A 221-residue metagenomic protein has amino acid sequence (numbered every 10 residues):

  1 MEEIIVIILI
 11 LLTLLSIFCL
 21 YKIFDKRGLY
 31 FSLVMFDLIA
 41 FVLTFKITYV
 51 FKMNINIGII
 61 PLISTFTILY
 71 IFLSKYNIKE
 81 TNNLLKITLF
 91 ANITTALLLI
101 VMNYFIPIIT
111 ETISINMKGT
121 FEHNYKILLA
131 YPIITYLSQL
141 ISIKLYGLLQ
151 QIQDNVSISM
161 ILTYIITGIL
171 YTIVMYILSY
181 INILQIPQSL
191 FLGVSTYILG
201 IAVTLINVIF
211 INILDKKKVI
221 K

Functional and structural regions predicted by a protein language model:
M1-E2, I17, Q151-K221: Alpha-helical transmembrane segments and their cytosolic interface
M1-S74, K79: Hydrophobic transmembrane alpha-helices
L12-I17, F36-A40, T65, A91-L99 (+7 more regions): Alpha-helical transmembrane segments of multipass membrane proteins
K79-I87, S157-L162: Membrane-interface alpha-helices at helix entry/exit sites of multi-pass transporters
L84-T110: Transmembrane alpha-helix/helix-exit interface in multi-pass inner-membrane proteins
V101-K126: Membrane-interface interhelical connector segments
E122-L137: A loop-to-helix transmembrane entry motif
L137-I152, L214: Transmembrane alpha-helical segments in integral membrane proteins
